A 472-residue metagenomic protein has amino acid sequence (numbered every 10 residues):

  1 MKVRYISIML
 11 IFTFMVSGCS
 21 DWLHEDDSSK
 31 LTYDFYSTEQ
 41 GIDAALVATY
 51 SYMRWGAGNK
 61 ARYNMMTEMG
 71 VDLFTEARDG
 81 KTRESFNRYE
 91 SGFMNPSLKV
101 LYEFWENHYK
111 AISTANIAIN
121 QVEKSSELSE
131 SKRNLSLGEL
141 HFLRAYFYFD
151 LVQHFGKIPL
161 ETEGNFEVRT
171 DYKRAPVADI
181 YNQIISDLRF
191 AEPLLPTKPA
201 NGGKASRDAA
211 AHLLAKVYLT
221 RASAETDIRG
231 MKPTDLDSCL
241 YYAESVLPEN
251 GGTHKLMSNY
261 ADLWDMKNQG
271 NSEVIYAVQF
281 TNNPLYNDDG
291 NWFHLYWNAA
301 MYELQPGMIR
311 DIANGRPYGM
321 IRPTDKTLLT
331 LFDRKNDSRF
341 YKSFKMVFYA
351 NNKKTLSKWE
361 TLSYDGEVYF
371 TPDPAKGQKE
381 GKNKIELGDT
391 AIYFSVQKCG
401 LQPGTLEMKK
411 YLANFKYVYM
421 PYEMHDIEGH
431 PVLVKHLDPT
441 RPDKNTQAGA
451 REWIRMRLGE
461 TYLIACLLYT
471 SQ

Functional and structural regions predicted by a protein language model:
M1-S28: Bacterial Sec-dependent N-terminal signal peptides
S20-K81, R189, K216-Q402: An aromatic- and glycine-enriched ligand-binding surface/loop that stacks and positions planar moieties
T38-A57, A61, D79-F155, R169-N182 (+4 more regions): Conserved, well-structured interaction surfaces
V152-Q153, P159, P199, T220-R229: Short coil/turn linking the two alpha-helices of tandem helical-hairpin repeats
P159-E161, V274-A277, R455, L463: Structural recognition of the beta-strand scaffold that forms the well-ordered cores of secreted hydrolase catalytic
Y469-Q472: Conserved small/polar residues in nucleotide/adenosyl-binding loops
